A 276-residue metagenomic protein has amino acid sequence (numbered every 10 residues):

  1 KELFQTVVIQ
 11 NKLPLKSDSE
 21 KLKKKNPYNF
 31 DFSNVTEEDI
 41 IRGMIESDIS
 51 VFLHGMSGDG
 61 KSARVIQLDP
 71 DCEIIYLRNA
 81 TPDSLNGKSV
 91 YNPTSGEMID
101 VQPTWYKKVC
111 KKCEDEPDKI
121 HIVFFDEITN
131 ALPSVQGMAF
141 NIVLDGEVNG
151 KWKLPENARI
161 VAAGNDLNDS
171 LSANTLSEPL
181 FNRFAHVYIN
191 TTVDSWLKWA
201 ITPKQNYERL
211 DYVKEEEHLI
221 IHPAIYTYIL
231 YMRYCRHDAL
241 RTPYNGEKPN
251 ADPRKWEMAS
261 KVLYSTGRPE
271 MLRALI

Functional and structural regions predicted by a protein language model:
L3-I276: C-terminal regulatory/interaction module of P-loop NTP-utilizing enzymes
